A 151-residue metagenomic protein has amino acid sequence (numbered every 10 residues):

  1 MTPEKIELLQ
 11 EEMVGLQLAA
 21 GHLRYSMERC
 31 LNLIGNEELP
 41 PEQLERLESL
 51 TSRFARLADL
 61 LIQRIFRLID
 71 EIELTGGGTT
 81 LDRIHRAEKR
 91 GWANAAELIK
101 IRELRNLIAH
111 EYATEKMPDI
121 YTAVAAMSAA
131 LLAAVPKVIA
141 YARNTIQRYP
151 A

Functional and structural regions predicted by a protein language model:
M1-A151: Solvent-exposed interaction patches of small proteins and small membrane subunits
